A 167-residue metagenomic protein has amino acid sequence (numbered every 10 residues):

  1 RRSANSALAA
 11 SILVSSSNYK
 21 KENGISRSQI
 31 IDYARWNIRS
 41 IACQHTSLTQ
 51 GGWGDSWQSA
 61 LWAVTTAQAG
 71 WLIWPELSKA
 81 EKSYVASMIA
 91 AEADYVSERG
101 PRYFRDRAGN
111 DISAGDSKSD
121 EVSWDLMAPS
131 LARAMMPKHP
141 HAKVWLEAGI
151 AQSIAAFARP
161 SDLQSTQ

Functional and structural regions predicted by a protein language model:
R1-Q167: Aromatic-lined, polymer-binding surfaces characteristic of secreted/periplasmic polysaccharide-degrading enzymes
